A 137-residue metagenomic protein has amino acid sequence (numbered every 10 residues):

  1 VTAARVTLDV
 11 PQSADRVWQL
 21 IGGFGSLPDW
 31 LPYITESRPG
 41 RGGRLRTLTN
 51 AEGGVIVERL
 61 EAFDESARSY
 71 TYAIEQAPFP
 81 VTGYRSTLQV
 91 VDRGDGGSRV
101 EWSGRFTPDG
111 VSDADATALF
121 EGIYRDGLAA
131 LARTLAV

Functional and structural regions predicted by a protein language model:
V1-R41: Hydrophobic ligand-binding cavity/cleft-lining segments
A14, G53, E121-Y124: A structural signal for well-ordered alpha-helical scaffolds and beta->alpha junctions
V17-I21, L27, R46, L60 (+3 more regions): Hydrophobic pocket/interface hotspot
Q19-P32, E65, R125, A129 (+1 more regions): Short, intrinsically disordered, mixed-charge
E36-P39, A51-R99, R105-D109, R133: Hydrophobic-ligand binding "helix-grip"
R99, R105-V137: A conserved amphipathic terminal alpha-helix motif
